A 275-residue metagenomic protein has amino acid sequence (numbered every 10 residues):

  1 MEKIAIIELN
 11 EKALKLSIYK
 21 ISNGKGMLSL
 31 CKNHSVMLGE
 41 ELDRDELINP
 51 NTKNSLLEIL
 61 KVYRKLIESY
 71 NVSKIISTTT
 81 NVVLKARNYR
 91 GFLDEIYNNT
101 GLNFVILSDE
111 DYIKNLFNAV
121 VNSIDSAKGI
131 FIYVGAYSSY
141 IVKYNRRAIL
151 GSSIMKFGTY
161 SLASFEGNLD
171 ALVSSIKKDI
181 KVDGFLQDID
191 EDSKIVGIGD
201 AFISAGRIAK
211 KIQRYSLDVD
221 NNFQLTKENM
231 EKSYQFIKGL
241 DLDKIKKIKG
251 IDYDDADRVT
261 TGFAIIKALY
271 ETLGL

Functional and structural regions predicted by a protein language model:
M1-L28: N-terminal basic/disordered segments at the start of proteins
I4, I18, E41-K65, V83-F92 (+3 more regions): Helical "lid/coupling" subdomains associated with nucleotide-phosphate turnover
I7-A13, F131-S139, I198-F202: A short acidic Gly-Thr/Ser loop motif
G24-L30, A148-G151: Beta-strand initiation motifs
S35-V36: Short, glycine-rich, amphipathic interfacial segments at transmembrane boundaries or analogous
S73-I75: Post-signal peptide N-terminal segment of secreted/secretory-pathway proteins
